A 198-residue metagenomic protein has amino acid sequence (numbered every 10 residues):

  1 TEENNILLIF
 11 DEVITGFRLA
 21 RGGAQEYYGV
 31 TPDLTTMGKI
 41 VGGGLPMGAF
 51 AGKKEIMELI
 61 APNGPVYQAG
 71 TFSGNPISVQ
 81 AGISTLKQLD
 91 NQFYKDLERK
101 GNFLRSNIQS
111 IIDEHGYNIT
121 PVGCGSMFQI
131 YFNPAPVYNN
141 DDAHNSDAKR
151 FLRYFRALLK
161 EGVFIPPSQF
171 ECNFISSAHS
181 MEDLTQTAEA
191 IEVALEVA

Functional and structural regions predicted by a protein language model:
T1-A198: Conserved N-terminal phosphate-binding loop of PLP-dependent enzymes in the Aspartate aminotransferase
